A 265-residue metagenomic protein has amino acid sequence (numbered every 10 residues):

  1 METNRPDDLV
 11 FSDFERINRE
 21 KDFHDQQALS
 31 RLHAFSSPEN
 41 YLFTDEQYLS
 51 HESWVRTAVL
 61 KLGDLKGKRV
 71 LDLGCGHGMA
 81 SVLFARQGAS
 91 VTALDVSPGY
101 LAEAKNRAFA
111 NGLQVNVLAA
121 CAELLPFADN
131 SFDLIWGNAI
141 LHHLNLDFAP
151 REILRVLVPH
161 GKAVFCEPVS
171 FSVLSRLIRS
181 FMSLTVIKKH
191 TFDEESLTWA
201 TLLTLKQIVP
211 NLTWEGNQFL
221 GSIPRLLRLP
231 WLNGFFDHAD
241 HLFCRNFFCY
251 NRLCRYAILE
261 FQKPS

Functional and structural regions predicted by a protein language model:
E2-L65: Conserved class I S-adenosyl-L-methionine
L71, H77-L124: Class I SAM-dependent methyltransferase SAM/SAH-binding core
W136: A conserved beta-strand element that flanks and buttresses the S-adenosyl-L-methionine
A139-I140, F148: Short catalytic micro-motifs in class I SAM-dependent methyltransferases
F148-P159: A short glycine-rich, Lys/Arg-flanked "PGG" loop and its adjoining helix->strand segment in the class I
V164-V186: Conserved class I S-adenosyl-L-methionine
M182-S183, W214-S265: A C-terminal cap/extension of S-adenosyl-L-methionine-dependent methyltransferases that defines the acceptor-substrate
E194-P210: Short alpha-helix
